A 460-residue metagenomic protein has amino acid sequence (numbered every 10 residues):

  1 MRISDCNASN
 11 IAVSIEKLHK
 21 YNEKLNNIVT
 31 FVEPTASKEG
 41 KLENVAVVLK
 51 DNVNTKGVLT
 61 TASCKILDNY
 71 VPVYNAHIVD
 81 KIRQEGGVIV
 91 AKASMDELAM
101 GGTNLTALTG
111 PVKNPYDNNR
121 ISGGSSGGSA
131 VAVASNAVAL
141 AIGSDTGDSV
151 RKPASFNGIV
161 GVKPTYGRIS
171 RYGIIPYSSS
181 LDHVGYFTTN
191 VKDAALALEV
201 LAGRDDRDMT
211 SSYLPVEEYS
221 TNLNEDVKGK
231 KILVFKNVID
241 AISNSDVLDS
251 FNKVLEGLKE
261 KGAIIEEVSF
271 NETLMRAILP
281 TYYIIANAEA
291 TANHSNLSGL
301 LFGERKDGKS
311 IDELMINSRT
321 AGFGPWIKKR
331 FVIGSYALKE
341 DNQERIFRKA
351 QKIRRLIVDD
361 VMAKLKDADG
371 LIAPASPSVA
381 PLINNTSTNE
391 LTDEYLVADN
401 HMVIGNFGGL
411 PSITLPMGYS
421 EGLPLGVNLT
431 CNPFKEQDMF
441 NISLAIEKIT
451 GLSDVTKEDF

Functional and structural regions predicted by a protein language model:
M1-A76, L98-G101, Y213, Y219-E225 (+5 more regions): Short, well-ordered alpha-helical
K20, D80, S135-L140, T146-A241 (+3 more regions): Structural helix-boundary/capping segments
N26, A139, D369-L371: Conserved acidic residues
L42-A62, D226-K231, I284, A288-R355 (+1 more regions): Short helix-loop capping/hinge segments that flank enzyme active sites or metal/cofactor-binding pockets
L42-V184, F235-N237, A373-L391: Short glycine/serine-rich loop/turn segments
K65, T210-L214, Y282, K309-I311 (+3 more regions): Short, surface-exposed loop/helix-turn segments at secondary-structure junctions that function as lids/hinges flanking
S243-N271, E304, L314-N317, F347 (+1 more regions): Acyltransferase
A263-Y282, I333: Short connector loops at secondary-structure junctions
